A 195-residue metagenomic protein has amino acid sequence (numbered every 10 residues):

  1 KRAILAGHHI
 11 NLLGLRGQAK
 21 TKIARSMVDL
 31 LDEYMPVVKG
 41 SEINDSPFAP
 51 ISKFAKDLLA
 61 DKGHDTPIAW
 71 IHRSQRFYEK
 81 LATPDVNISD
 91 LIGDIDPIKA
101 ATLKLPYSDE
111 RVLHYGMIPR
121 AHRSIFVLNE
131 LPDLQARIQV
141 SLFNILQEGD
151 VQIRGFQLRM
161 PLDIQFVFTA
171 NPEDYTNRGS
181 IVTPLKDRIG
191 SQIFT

Functional and structural regions predicted by a protein language model:
K1-F194: Conserved ASCE/P-loop NTPase catalytic core
